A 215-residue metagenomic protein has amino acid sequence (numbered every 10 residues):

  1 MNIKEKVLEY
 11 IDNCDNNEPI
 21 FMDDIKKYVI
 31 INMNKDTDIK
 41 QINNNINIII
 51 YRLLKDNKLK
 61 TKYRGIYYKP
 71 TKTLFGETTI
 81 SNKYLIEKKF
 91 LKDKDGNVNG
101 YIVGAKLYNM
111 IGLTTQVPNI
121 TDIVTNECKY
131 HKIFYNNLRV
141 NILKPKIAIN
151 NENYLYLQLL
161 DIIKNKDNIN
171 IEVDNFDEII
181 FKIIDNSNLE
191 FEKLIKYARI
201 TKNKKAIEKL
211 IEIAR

Functional and structural regions predicted by a protein language model:
N2-L8, D12-F90: Short beta-edge/loop segments at beta->alpha junctions of small alpha/beta modules that act as binding/recognition
F21-D23, I120, N175: Short coil/turn segments at secondary-structure boundaries
Q41, G96-I102, K146-Y154: Structural motif
D56, I111-T114, K166, N186-S187: Residues at alpha-helix termini
K62-I66, K92-F134: Short gly/ser-rich loop at a beta-strand->alpha-helix junction or flexible surface loop bordering the NTP-binding
N136-L143: A short, charged helix-loop
P145-R215: Hydrophobic alpha-helical interaction segments
